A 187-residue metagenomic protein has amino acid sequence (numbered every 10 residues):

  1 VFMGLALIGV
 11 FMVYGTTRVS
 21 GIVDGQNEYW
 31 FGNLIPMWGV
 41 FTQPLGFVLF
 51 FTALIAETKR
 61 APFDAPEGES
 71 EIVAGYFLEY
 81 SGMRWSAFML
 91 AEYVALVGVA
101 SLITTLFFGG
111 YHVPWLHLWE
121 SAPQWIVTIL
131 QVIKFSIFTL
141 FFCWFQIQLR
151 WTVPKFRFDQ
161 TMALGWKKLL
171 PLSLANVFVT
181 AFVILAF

Functional and structural regions predicted by a protein language model:
V1-F187: Selective transmembrane helix interface/packing segments
